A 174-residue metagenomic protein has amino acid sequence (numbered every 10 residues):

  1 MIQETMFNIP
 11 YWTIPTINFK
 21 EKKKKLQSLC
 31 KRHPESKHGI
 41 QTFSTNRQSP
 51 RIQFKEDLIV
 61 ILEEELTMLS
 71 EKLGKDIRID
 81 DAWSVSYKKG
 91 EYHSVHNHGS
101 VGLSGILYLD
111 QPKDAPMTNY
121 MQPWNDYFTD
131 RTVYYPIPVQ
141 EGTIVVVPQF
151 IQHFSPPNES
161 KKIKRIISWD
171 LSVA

Functional and structural regions predicted by a protein language model:
M1, S94-H96, I151: Intrinsically disordered, low-complexity regions enriched for glutamine and histidine
M1-K75, Y92: Non-heme Fe(II)/2-oxoglutarate
I9-T13, G102-S104, K164-I166: Intrinsic-disorder/low-complexity, polar/charged segments enriched in Ser/Thr/Lys/Arg/Asp/Glu/Gln
I17-N18, L109-D114, A174: Short loop segments at secondary-structure junctions
N18, W124, I151: A broadly conserved detector of short glycine/acidic/proline-rich loop/turn motifs that flank catalytic sites and bind
R78-V146, P156, I163: Catalytic core of non-heme Fe(II) oxygenases with the double-stranded beta-helix
G105-I106, K161-A174: A short hydrophobic beta-strand segment most commonly corresponding to one strand of the jelly-roll/cupin
